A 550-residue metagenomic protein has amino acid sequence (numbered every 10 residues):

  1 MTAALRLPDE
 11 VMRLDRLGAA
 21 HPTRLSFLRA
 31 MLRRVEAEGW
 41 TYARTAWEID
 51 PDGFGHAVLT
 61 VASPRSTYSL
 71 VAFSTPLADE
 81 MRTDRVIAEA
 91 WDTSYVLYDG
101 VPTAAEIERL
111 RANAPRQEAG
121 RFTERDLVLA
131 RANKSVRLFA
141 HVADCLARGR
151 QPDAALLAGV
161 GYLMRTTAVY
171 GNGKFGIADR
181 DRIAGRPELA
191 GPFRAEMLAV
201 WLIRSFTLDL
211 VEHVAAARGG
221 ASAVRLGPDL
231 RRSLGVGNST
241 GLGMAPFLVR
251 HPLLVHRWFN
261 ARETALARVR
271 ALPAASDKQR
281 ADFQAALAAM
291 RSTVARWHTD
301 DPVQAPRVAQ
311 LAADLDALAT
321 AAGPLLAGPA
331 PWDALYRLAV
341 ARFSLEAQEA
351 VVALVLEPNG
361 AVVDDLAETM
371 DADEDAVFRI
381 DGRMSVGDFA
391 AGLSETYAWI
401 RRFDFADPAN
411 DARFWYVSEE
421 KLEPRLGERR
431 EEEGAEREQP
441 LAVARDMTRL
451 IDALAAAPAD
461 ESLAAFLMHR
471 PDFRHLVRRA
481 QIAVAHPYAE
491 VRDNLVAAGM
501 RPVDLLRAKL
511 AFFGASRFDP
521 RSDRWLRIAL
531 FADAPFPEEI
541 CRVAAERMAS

Functional and structural regions predicted by a protein language model:
T2-A19, D52-F54, S74-P76, D84 (+8 more regions): Long, solvent-exposed non-transmembrane regions
D15-G39, A350: Acidic-basic catalytic patches of nuclease active cores, encompassing PD-(D/E)XK and other metal-cofactor nuclease
R24, L28-L32, A88-Y162, T167 (+2 more regions): Ampiphathic alpha-helical segments that act as solvent-exposed interaction surfaces
L32-E89, F378-A398, A412, R478 (+2 more regions): Amphipathic, interaction-prone secondary-structure segments
V35-E36, W40, E118-D316, L325 (+3 more regions): Non-transmembrane, interaction-prone alpha-helical and coil segments associated with secretion and export
S63-D126, R180, P192, E196 (+13 more regions): Intrinsically disordered, low-complexity regulatory segments enriched in Ser/Thr/Pro and charged residues
A309-D316, L326-L345, E349-A350, V355-S394 (+2 more regions): Intrinsically disordered, low-complexity segments enriched in Gly and acidic/Ser/Thr residues that form flexible
V491-S550: Long, highly charged alpha-helical interaction/scaffolding segments
